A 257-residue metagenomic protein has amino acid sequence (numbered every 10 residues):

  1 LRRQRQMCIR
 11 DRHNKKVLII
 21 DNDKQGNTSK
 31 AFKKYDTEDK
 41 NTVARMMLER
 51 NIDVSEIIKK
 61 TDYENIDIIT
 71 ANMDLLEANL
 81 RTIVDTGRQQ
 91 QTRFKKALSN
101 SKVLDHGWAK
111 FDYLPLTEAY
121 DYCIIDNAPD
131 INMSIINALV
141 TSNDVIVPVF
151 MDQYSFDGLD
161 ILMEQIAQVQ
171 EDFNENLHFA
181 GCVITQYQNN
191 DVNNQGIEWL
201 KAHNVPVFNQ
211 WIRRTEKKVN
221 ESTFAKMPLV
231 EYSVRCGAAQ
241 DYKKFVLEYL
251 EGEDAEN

Functional and structural regions predicted by a protein language model:
L1-N257: P-loop NTP-binding core
